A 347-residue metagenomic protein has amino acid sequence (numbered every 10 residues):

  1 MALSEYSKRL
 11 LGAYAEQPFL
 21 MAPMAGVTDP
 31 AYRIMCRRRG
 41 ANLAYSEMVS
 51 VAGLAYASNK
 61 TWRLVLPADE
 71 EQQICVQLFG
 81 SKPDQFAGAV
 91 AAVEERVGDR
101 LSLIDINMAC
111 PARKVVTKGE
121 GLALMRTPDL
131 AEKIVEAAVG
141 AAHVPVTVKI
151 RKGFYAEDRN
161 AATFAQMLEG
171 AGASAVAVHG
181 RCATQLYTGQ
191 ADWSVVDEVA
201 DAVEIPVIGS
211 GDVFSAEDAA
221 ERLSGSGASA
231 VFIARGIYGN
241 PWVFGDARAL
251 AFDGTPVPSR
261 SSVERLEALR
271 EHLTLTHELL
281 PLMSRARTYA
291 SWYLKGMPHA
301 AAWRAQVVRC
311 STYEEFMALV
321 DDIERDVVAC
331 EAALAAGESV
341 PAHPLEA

Functional and structural regions predicted by a protein language model:
M1-L20, A25, P30-A31, A141-H143 (+4 more regions): Alpha/beta catalytic cores of nucleotide-metabolism and tRNA/nucleoside-modifying enzymes
A2-A13, M24-D99: Glycine-rich, positively charged N-terminal anion/phosphate-binding segment
S7-L20, L54-Q73, C110-E120, V139-T147 (+1 more regions): N-terminal small/glycine-rich loop or linker at the start of catalytic domains across soluble metabolic enzymes
Q17-V27, I74-F86, L124, I150-A161: Active-site mouth loops of central-metabolism enzymes
F19-P23, A44-S46, I74-L78, I104-I106 (+4 more regions): Hydrophobic faces of well-ordered beta-strands that scaffold small-molecule active sites in alpha/beta enzyme cores
M24-G26, V49-V51, F79-S81, A109-P111 (+4 more regions): Active-site beta-loop-alpha junctions enriched in small/polar residues
A41, Y45-S46, S50-A52, I104 (+3 more regions): Glycine-rich, aromatic-flanked loop segments that form ligand/cofactor-binding clefts across common enzyme folds
A87-E120, T127-I205: Alpha/beta enzyme core
